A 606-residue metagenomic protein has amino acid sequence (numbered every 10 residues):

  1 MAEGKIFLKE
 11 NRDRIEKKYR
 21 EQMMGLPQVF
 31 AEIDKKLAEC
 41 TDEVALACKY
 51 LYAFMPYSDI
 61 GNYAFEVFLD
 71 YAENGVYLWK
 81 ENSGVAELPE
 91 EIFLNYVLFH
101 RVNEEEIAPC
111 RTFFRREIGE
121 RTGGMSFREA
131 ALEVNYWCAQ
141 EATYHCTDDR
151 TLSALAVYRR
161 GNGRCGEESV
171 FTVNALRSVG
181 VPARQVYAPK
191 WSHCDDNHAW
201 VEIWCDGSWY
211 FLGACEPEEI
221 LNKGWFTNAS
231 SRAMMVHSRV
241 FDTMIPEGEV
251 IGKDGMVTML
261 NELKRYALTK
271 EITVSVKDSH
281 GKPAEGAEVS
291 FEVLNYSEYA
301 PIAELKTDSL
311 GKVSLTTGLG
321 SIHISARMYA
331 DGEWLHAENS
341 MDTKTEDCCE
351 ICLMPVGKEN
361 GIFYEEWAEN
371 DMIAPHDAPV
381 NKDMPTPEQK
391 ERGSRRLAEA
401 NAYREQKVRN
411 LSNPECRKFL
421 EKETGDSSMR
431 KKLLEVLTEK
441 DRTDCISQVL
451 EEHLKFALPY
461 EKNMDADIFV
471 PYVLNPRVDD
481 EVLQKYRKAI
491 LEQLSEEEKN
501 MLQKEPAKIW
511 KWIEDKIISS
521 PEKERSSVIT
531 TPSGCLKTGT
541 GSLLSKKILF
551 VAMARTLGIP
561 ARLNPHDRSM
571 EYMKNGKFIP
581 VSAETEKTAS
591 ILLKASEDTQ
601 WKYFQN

Functional and structural regions predicted by a protein language model:
A2, R116-Y136, H145-L155, R160-K253 (+5 more regions): Hydrophobic/aromatic-rich core segments of domains that either
E3-R160, K390, S394-T538, I548: Secondary-structure boundary elements
K270-G281, A589-T599: A short, amphipathic beta-strand motif
A287-L294, N606: Hydrophobic beta-strand segments
N295-T317, L335: Short, acidic Ser/Thr/Gly-rich low-complexity loop/linker segments typical of extracellular and cell-surface proteins
S309-S325, Y329-G332, S340-T343: Short Pro-Gly-centered beta-turn/loop motif in secreted/extracellular proteins
D331-V356: Structured interaction patches on ligand/partner-binding surfaces of diverse proteins
C352-L411: Compositionally biased low-complexity segments at domain edges in trafficked proteins and select soluble regulators
